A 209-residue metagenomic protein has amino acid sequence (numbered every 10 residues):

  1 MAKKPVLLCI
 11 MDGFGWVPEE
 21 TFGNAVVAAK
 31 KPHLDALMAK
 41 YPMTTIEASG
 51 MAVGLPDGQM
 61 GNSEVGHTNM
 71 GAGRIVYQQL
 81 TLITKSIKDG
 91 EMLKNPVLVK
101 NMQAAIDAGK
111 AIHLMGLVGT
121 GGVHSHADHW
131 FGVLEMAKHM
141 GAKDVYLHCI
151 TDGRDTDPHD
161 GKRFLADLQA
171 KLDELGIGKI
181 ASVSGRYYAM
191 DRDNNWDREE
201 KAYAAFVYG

Functional and structural regions predicted by a protein language model:
A2-L7, G15-Y187, D197, K201: Active-site nucleophile/metal-coordination loop of metallo-enzymes that catalyze phosphate/sulfate and related
I10: Generic enzyme active-site microenvironment
R192, W196, E200-G209: Terminal, contiguous helix-loop blocks that mediate binding/assembly
